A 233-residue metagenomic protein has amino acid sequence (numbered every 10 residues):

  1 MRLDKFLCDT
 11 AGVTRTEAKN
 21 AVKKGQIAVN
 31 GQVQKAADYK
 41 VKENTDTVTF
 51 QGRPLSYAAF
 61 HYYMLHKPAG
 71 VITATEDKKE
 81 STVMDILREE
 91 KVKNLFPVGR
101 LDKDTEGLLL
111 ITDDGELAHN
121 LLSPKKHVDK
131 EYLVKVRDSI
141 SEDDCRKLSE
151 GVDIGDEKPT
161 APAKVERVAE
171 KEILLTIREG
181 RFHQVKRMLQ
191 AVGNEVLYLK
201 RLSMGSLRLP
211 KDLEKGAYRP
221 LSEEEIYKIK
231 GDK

Functional and structural regions predicted by a protein language model:
M1-K233: Basic, flexible Lys/Arg- and Gly-enriched helix-loop patches that mediate nucleic-acid binding at interfaces with rRNA
